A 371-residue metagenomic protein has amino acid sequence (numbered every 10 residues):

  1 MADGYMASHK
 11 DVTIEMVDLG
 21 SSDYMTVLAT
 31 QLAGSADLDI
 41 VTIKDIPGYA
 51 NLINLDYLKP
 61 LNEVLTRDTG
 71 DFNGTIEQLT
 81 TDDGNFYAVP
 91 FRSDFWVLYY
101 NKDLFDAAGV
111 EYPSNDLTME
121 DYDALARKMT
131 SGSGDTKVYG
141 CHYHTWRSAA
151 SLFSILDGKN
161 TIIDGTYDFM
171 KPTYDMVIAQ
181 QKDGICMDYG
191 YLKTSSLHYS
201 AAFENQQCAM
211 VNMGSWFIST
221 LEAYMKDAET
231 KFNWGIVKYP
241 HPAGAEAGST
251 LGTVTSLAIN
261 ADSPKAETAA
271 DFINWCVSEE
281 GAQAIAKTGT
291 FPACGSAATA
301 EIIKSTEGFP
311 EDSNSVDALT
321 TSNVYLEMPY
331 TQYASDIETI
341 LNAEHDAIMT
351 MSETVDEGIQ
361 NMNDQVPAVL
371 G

Functional and structural regions predicted by a protein language model:
M1-A50, L55, T66-T69, Y112 (+9 more regions): Conserved N-terminal structural module of periplasmic/extracytoplasmic solute-binding proteins
D3-M6, G48, P172-K265: Extracytoplasmic/periplasmic substrate-binding proteins
A7-T13, V17, N62, T66 (+6 more regions): Helix-loop-helix "hinge/cap" segment bordering the ligand-binding cleft or interdomain interface
D18-V27, K44-P47, L117-D121, G190-E204: Short helix-initiation/N-cap motifs at beta->coil->alpha
M25-D37, L55, F105, D123-K128 (+3 more regions): Short helices/loops that flank or line small-molecule/ion binding pockets
K44-F95, N233-V237: Hinge/lid segment of periplasmic solute-binding proteins
C208, T255-F291: Bilobed periplasmic-binding protein/Venus flytrap-like ligand-binding cleft at the lobe interface of extracytoplasmic
V237, K287-A343, A347: Long, aromatic- and glycine/proline-rich binding clefts that accommodate carbohydrate-like moieties
